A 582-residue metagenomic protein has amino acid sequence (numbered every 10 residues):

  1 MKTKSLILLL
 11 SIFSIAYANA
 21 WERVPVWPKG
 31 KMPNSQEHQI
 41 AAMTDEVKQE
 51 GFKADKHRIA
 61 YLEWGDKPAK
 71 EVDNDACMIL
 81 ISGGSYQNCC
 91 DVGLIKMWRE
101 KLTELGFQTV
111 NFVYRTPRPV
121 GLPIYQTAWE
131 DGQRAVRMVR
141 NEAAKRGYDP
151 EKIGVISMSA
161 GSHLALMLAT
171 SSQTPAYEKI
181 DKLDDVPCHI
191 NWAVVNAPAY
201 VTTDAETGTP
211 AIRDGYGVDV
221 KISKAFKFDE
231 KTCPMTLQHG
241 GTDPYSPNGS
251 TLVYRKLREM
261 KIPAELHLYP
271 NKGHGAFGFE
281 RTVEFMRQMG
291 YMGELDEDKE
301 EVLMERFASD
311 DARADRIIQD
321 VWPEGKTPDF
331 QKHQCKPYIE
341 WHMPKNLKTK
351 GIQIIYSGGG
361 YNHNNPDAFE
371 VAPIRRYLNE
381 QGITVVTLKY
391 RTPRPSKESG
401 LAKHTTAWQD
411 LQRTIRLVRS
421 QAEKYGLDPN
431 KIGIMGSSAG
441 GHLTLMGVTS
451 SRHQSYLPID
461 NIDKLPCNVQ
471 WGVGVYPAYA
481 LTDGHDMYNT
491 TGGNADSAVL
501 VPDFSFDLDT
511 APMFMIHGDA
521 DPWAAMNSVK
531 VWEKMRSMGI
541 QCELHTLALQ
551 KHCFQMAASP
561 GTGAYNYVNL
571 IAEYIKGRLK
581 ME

Functional and structural regions predicted by a protein language model:
W21-V72, D298-L347: N-terminal cap/lid segment of alpha/beta-hydrolase-fold proteins
N74-G83, K350-G358: Short beta-strand element of the alpha/beta-hydrolase
S82-Q87, G241, S357-N362, D519: Active-site glycine-rich loops that stabilize anionic/oxyanionic intermediates across multiple enzyme folds
C90-D91, I95-R99, Y114-P150, N365-I374 (+2 more regions): Catalytic nucleophile-loop/oxyanion-hole region of alpha/beta-hydrolase and closely related hydrolase-like folds
L122, P247-K299, V529-E582: C-terminal catalytic histidine-bearing segment of alpha/beta-hydrolase fold enzymes
R134-I212, G217-D219, E230, R413-T490 (+1 more regions): Primarily recognizes the serine-hydrolase "nucleophile elbow" in alpha/beta-hydrolase and SGNH/GDSL folds
T202, T242-S246, L481, A520-A524: Acidic catalytic loop of the alpha/beta-hydrolase fold
K231, L237-H239, D509, M515-H517: Short beta-strand/loop motif that positions the catalytic acidic residue of the alpha/beta-hydrolase fold
